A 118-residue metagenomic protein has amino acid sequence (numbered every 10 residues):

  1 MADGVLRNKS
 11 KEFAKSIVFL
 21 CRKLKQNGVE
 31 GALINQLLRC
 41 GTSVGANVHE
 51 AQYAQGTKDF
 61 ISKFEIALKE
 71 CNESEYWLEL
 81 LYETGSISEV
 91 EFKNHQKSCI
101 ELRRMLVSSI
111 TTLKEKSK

Functional and structural regions predicted by a protein language model:
M1-A46, E50-K118: Short, C-terminally biased terminal segments at protein or domain edges
